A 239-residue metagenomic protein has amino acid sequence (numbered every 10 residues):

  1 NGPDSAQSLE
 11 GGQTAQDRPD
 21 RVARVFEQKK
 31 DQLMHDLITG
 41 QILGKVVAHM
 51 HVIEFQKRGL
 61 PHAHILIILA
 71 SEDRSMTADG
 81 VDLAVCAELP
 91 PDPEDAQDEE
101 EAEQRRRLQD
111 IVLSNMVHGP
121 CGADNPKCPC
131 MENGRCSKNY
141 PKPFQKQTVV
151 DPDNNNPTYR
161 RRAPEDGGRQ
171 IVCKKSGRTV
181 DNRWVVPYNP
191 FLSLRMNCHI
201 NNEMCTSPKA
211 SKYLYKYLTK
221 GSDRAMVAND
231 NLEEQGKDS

Functional and structural regions predicted by a protein language model:
N1-S239: Intrinsic low-complexity, intrinsically disordered terminal tails and linker regions enriched in charged/polar residues
